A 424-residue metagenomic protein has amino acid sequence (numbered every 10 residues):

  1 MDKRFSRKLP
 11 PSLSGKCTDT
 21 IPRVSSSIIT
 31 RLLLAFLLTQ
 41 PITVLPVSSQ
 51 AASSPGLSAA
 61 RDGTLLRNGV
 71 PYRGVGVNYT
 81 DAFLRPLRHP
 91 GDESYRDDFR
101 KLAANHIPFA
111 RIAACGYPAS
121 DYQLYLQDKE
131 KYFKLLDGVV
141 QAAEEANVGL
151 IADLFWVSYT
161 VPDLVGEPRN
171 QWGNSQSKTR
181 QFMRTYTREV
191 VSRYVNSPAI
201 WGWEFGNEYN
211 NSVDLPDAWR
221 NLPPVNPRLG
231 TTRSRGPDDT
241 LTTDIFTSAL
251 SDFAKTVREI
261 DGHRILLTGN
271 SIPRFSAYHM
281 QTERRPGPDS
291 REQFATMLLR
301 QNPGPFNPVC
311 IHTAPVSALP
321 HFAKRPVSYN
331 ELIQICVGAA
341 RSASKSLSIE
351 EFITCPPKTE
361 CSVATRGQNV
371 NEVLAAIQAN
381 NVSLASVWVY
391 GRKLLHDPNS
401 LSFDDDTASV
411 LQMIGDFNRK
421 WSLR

Functional and structural regions predicted by a protein language model:
S49-F109, Q123-L126, Q141, R258 (+2 more regions): N-terminal carbohydrate-binding accessory modules
V75-V77, A110-I112, L150-A152, W201-W203 (+4 more regions): Hydrophobic faces of well-ordered beta-strands that scaffold small-molecule active sites in alpha/beta enzyme cores
D81-P90, A119-F133, E167-F182, R235-D244 (+3 more regions): The substrate-binding groove and active-site-proximal loops of carbohydrate-active enzymes, especially glycoside
G91-D163, T240-L267, P326, E372-V373: Aromatic-lined substrate-binding rim segments of carbohydrate-active enzymes
F99-I107, E130-A152, G166-F205, A249-T256 (+1 more regions): An active-site-proximal structural segment forming one wall of the substrate-binding cleft that immediately precedes
L124-K131, S158-Q181, N210-T231, Y278-P288 (+1 more regions): Aromatic- and acidic-residue-enriched segments that line the glycan-binding/catalytic groove of carbohydrate-active
R184-R188, S192, A199, N210-S383: Extracellular glycoside hydrolase catalytic/binding regions
T359-R424: Aromatic-rich peripheral "rim/lid" segments of glycoside hydrolase catalytic domains that contact and position glycan
